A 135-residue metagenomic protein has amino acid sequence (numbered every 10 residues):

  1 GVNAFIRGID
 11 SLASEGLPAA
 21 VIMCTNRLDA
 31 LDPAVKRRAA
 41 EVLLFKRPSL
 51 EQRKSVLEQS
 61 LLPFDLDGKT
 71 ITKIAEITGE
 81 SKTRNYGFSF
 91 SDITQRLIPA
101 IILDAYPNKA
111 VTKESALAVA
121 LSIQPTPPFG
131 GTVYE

Functional and structural regions predicted by a protein language model:
G1-P48: Conserved catalytic/switch belt of AAA+ P-loop NTPases
L50-E135: C-terminal alpha-helical "lid" subdomain
